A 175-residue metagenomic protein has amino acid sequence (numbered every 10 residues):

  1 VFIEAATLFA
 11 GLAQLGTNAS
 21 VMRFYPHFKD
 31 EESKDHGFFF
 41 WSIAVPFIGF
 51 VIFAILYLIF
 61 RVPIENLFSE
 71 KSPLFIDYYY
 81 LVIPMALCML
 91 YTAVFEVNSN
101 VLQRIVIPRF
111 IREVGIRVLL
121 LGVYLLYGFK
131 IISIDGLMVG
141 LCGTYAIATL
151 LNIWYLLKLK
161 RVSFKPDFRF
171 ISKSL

Functional and structural regions predicted by a protein language model:
V1, Q103-V106, V118-L150, W154: Membrane-interface helix-loop junctions in multi-pass transport and translocation proteins
V1-P26, F53, A86-V94: Small-residue-rich midsections of specific transmembrane alpha-helices
E4-T7, W41, F50, A86 (+3 more regions): Residue-level recognition of pore/gate-forming positions within transmembrane alpha-helices of multi-pass
F9-A44, N100-I107: Transmembrane-helix boundary and interhelical linker motifs in polytopic inner-membrane proteins
I52-K71: Short membrane-interface helical motifs at transmembrane helix boundaries in multi-pass membrane transporters
E70-F95, A146: Alpha-helical transmembrane segments of multi-pass membrane proteins
L74, K130-L141, N152-L175: Interhelical loop/hinge segments that connect adjacent transmembrane helices in multipass membrane
C88-V114: Membrane-interface junctions at transmembrane-helix termini in multi-pass inner-membrane proteins
